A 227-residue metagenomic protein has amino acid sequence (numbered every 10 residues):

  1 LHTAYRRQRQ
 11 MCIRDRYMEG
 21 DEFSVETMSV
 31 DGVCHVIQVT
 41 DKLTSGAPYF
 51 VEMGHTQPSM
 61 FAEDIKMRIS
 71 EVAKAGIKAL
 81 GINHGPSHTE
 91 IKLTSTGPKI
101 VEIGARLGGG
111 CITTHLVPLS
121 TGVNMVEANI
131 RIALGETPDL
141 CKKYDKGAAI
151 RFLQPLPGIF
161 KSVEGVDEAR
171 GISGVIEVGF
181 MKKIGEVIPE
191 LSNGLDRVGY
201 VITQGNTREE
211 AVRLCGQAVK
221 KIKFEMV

Functional and structural regions predicted by a protein language model:
L1-I13: Single conserved hydrophobic/aromatic residue that forms the stacking wall/gate of nucleotide- or nucleobase-binding
Y5, Y49-F50, G109, L191-D196: Short, flexible turn/loop "capping" segments at secondary-structure junctions
D15, E22-L43, A47-E52, V72 (+3 more regions): Beta-strand scaffold of nucleotide-dependent catalytic cores
Y17-G20, G81-N83, N193: A short catalytic or substrate-binding loop motif that flags glycine-/basic-rich loops and adjacent residues that bind
V51-S59: Bateman (tandem CBS) regulatory domains
D64-T89, S95, G104-E164: Active-site "cap" helix and flanking loop/linker of ATP-utilizing ligase/carboxylase catalytic domains
L93-K99, S192-D196: A short, glycine/Asx- and small/polar-enriched loop/turn that sits immediately N-terminal to a beta-strand
A128-V227: Peripheral (often C-terminal) accessory segments that flank ATP-dependent C-N-forming ligase machineries
